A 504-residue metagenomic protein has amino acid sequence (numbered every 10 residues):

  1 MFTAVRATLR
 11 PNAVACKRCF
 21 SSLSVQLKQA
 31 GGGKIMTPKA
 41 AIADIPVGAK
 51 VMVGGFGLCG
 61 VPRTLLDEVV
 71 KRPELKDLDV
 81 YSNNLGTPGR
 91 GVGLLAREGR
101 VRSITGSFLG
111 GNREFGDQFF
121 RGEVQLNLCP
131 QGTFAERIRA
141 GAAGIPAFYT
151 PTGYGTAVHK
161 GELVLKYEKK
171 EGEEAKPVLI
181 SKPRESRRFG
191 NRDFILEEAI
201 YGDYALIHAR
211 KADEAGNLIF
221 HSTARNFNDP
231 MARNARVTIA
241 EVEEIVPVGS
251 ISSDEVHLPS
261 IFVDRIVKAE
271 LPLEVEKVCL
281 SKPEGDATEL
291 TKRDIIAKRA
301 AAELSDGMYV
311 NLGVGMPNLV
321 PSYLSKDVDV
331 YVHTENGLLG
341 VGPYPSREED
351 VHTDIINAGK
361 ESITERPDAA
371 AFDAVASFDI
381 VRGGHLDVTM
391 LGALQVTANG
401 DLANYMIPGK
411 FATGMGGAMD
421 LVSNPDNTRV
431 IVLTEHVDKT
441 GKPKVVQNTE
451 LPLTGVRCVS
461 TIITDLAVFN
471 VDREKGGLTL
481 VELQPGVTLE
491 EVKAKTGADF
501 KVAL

Functional and structural regions predicted by a protein language model:
M1-G31: N-terminal mitochondrial targeting presequence
F20, Q29-M36, I42, G57-K71 (+5 more regions): Conserved phosphate- and dinucleotide-binding cores of soluble alpha/beta proteins, encompassing both enzyme active
S22-G31, E198, A297, A301-L304 (+1 more regions): N-terminal/domain-start segments enriched in small and hydrophobic, helix-friendly residues, covering either
A40-K50, I138, E303-M308: Glycine-rich phosphate/diphosphate-binding loops that line cofactor/substrate pockets in enzymes
V51-M52, C59-K71, A297, E303-S305 (+1 more regions): N-terminal low-complexity or amphipathic/hydrophobic leaders
L78-N83, Y331-E335: Beta-strand segments within the central parallel beta-sheet cores of soluble alpha/beta enzyme folds
G86-P88, M316-P317: Short acidic loop-to-helix transition motifs that present clustered carboxylates
